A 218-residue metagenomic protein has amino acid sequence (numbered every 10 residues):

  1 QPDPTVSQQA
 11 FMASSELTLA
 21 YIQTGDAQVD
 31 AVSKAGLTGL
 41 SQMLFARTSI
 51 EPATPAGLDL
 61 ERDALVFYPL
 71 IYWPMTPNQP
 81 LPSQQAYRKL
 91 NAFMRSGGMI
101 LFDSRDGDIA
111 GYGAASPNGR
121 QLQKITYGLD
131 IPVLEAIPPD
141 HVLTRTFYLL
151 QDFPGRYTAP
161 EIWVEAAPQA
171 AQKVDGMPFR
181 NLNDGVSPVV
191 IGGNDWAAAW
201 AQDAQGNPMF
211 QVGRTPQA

Functional and structural regions predicted by a protein language model:
Q1-L70, P74-P77, W196-A197, A204-A218: Aromatic-Pro/Gly-enriched surface loop or interdomain linker that acts as a lid/target-recognition segment
A10-S15, D63-F67, A86, F93-R95 (+1 more regions): Extracellular/periplasmic catalytic domains that process cell-envelope and extracellular macromolecules
T18-Y21, P69-W73, M99-D103, V133-A136 (+1 more regions): Structural recognition of the beta-strand scaffold that forms the well-ordered cores of secreted hydrolase catalytic
V32-G39, M43, Q85, K89 (+3 more regions): Extracytoplasmic/secreted proteins, especially bacterial periplasmic and envelope-associated proteins
L40-E51, P74, A92-S96, K124-P132: Structured segments of extracytoplasmic/periplasmic soluble domains in secreted or envelope-associated proteins
I50-D59, F102-D106, I131-D140: Surface-exposed patches in mature extracellular/periplasmic domains of secreted proteins
L70-G119: Short alpha-beta junction capping motif
D108-Q217: An acidic, glycine-rich "communication" segment
